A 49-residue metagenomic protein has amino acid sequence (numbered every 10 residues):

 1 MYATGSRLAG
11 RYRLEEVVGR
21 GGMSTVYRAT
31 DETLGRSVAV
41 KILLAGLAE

Functional and structural regions predicted by a protein language model:
M1-E49: Conserved ATP-binding/catalytic core of the eukaryotic-like protein kinase fold, especially serine/threonine kinases
